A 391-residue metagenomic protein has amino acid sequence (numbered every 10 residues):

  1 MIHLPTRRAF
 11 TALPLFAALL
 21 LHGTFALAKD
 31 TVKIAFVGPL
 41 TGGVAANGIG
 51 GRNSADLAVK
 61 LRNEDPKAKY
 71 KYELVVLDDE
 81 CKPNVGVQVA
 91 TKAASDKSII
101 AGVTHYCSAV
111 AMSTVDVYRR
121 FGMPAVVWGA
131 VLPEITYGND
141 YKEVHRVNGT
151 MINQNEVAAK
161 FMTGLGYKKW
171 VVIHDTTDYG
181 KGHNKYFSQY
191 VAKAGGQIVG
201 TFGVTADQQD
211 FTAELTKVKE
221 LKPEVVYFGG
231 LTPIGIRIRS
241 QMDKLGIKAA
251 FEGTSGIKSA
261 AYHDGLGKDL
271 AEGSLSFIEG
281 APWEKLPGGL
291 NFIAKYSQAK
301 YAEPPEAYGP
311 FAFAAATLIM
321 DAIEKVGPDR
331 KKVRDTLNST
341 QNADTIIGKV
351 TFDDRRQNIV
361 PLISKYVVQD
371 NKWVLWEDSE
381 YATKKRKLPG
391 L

Functional and structural regions predicted by a protein language model:
I2-T6, L13, L27-L391: Extracytosolic ligand-binding ectodomains
A12-L19: Sec-dependent N-terminal signal peptides
